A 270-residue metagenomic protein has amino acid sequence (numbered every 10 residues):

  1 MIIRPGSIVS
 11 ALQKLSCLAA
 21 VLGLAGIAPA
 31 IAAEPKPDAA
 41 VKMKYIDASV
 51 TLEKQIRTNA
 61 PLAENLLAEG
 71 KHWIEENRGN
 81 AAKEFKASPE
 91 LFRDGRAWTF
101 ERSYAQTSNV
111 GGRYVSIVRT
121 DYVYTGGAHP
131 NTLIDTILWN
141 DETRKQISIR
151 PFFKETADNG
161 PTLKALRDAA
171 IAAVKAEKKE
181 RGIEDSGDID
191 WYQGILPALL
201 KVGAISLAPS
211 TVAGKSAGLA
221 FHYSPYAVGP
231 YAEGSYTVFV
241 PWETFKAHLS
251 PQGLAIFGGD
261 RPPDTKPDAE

Functional and structural regions predicted by a protein language model:
I2-L18: Bacterial N-terminal signal peptides that target proteins for export
A19, A30-I31: Cleavable N-terminal signal peptides
L22-G23: Repetitive helical segments and hydrophobic/amphipathic motifs
I31-E270: Compositionally biased intrinsically disordered regions enriched in Thr/Gly
